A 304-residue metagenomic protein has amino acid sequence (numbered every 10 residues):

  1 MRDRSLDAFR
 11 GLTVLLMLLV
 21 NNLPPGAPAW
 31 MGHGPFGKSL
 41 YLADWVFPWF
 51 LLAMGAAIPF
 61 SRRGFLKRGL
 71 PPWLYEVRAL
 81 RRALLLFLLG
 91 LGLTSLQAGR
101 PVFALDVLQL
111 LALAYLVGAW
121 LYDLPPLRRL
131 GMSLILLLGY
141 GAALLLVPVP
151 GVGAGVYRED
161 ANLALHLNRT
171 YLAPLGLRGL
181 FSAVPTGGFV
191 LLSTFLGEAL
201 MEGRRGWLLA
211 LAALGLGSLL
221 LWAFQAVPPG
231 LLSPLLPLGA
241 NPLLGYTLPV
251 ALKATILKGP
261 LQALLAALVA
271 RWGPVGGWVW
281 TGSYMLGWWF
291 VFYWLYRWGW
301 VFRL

Functional and structural regions predicted by a protein language model:
M1-L304: Alpha-helical transmembrane segments and their immediate juxtamembrane cytosolic regions
